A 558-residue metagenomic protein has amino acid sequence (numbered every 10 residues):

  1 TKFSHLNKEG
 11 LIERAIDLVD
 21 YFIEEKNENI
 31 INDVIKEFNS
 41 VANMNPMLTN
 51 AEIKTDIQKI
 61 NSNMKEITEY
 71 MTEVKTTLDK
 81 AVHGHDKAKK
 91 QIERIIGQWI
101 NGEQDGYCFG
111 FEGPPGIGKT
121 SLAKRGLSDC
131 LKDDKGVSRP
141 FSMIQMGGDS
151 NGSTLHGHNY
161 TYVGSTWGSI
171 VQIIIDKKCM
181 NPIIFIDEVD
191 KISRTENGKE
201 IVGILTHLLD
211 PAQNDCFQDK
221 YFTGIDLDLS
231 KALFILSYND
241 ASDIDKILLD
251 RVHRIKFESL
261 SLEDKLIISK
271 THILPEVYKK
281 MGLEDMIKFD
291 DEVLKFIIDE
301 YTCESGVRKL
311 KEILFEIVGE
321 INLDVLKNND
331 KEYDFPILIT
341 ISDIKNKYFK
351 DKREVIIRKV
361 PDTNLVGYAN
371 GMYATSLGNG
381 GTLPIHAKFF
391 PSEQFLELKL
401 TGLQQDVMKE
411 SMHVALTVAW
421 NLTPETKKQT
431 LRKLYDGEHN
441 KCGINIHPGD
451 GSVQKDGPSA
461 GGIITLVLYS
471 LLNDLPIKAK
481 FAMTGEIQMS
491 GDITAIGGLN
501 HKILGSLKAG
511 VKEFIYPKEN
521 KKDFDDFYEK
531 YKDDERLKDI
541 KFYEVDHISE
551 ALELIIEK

Functional and structural regions predicted by a protein language model:
M64, D133-G136, K178, D240-D250 (+4 more regions): Conserved C-terminal "switch" segment of AAA+ ATPases
T68-E112, A419-W420: Pre-Walker A (pre-P-loop) alpha-helix and adjacent loop at the N terminus of AAA/AAA+ ATPase modules, a conserved
C108-Q145: Walker A/P-loop
L131-S165: AAA+/P-loop NTPase substrate/partner-engagement loops
K177-N181, F217-S237, I287-F289, N440: AAA+/SF3 P-loop NTPase mechanochemical coupling elements
D190-D226: Conserved catalytic/switch belt of AAA+ P-loop NTPases
K279-M286, D299-A374, K455: C-terminal helical "lid" subdomain and adjoining coupling/linker elements of P-loop NTPases
P336, R358-N370, G378-K558: Peripheral, non-AAA+ core regions of ATP-driven protein-machinery
